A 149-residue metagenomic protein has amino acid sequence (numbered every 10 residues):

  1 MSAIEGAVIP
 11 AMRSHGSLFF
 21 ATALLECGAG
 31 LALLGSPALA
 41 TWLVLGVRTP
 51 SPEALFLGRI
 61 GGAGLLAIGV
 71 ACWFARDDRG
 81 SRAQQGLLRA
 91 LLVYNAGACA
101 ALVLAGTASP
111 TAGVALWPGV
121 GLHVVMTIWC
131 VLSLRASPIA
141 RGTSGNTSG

Functional and structural regions predicted by a protein language model:
I4-E26: Cytosolic juxtamembrane helix and N-cap/initiation of the first transmembrane helix
G16-F19, A23, G62-L65, L88 (+4 more regions): Residues within membrane-spanning alpha-helices of integral membrane proteins, especially the hydrophobic core/packing
G16-L18, A29-F56: Membrane-helix boundary elements
G28-L34, E53-R76, R89-A100: Core segments of alpha-helical transmembrane spans in multipass integral membrane proteins
R48-L55, Q85-L87, P110-G121: Non-cytosolic membrane-interface motifs at loop->transmembrane helix junctions
V70-Q85, G106-A108: Juxtamembrane helix-break-helix junctions at the cytosolic face of small multi-pass alpha-helical membrane proteins
A100-P118, S133-R135: Membrane-helix boundary connector in multi-pass membrane proteins
V125-G142, G149: Membrane-water interface at the C-terminal end of transmembrane alpha helices
